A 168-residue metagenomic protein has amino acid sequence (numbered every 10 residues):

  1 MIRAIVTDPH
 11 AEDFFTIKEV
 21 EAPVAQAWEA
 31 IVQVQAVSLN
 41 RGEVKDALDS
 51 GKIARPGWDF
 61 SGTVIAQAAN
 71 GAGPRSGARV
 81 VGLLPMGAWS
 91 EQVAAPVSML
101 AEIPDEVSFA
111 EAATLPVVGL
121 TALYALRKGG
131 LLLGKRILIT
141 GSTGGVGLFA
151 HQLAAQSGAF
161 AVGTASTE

Functional and structural regions predicted by a protein language model:
M1-R3: Extreme N-terminal starter segment of soluble prokaryotic enzymes
D8, S142, S166: Cofactor-binding loop segments of dinucleotide-utilizing enzymes, especially the Rossmann-like FAD- and NAD(P)+-binding
H10-I17, R41-E43: Short N-terminal binding/cap micro-motifs at the start of the first secondary-structure element
E21-S38, D46-G87: Glycine-rich beta-strand-centered segment in the early N-terminal region that forms part of a ligand/cofactor-binding
K45, R79-G141: NAD(P)H dinucleotide-binding glycine-rich loop of Rossmann-like/cofactor-binding domains, especially the beta1-alpha1
A122, H151, A155: Gly/Ala-rich phosphate-binding loop of Rossmann-like dinucleotide-binding domains, activating on the conserved
I139, A155-E168: Adenosine-nucleotide cofactor-binding segment
T143, G147, H151: N-terminal Rossmann NAD(P)H-binding glycine-rich loop of SDR-like oxidoreductase domains
